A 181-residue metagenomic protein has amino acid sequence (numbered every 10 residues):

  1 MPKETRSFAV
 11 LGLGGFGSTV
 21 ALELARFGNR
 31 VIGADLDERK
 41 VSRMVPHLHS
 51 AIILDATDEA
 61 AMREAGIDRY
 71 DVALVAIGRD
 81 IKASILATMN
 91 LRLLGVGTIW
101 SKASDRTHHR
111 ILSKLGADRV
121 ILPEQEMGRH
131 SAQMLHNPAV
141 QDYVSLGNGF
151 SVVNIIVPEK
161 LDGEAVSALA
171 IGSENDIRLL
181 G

Functional and structural regions predicted by a protein language model:
K3, S7, L11, A34 (+1 more regions): Cytosolic Rossmann-like ligand/nucleotide-binding regulatory domains
G17-S18: N-terminal Rossmann-fold NAD(P) dinucleotide-binding loop
L24: Aromatic pocket-lining residues of Rossmann-like dinucleotide-binding sites
R30-I32, I99: Short beta-strand element of Class I
A34-L36, A103: Conserved acidic E/D residue at the C-terminus of a beta-strand in Rossmann-like folds
S42-S131, L135-N137, I156: Phosphate-bearing ligand-interacting subdomains that bind or position ATP/ADP/UDP/GDP/NAD(P) or nucleotide-linked
R129-H130, V140-E159: Internal, active-site/partner-interface "lid" segment
